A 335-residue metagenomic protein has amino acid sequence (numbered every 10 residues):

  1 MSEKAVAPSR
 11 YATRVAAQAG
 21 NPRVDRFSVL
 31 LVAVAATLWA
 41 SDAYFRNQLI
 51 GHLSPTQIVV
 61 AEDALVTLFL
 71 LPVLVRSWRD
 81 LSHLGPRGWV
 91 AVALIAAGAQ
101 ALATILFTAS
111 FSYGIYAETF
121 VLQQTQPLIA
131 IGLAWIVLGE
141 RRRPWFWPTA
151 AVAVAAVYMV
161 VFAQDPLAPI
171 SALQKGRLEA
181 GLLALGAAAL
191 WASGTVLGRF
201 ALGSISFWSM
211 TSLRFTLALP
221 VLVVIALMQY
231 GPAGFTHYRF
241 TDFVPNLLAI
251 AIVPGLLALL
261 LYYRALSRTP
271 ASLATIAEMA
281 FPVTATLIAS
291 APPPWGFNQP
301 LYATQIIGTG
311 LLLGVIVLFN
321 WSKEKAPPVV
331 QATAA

Functional and structural regions predicted by a protein language model:
S2-Q18, W145, F243, M279-A335: C-terminal-most transmembrane helix of multi-pass membrane proteins
S2-T13, F27, H52-L102, I129-L133 (+7 more regions): Transmembrane alpha-helices of multi-pass small-molecule transport proteins
S2-V60, A168-F200, V224, I288 (+2 more regions): Glycine-/small-residue-enriched transmembrane alpha-helix faces in small-molecule transporters and effluxers
Q18, Y44, Q48, H52 (+5 more regions): Membrane-interface helix-cap regions at the ends of transmembrane helices in multi-pass membrane proteins
A35-A36, I58-A61, Q100, A117-T125 (+2 more regions): Helix-helix packing/entry segments at the starts of transmembrane helices
L38-F45, S77-A117, L122-Q123, M159 (+1 more regions): Specific transmembrane alpha-helical segments of multi-pass solute transporters/efflux pumps, especially DMT/EamA
L49, I58, E62, S110 (+7 more regions): Hydrophobic/aromatic residues within transmembrane alpha-helices of multi-pass small-molecule transporters
F69-S77, Q126-A151, V283-I307: C-terminal transmembrane-helix exit sites in multi-pass transporters
